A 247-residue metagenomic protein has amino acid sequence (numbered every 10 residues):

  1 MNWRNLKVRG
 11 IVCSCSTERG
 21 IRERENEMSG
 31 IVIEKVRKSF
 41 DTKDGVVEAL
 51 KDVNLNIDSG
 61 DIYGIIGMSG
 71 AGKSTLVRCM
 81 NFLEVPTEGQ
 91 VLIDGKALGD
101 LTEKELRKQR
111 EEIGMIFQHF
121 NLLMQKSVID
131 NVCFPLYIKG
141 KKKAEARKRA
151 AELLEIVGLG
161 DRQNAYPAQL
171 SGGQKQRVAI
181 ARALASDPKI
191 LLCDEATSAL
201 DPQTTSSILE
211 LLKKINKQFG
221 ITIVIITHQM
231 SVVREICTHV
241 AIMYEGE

Functional and structural regions predicted by a protein language model:
W3-S39: ABC-family P-loop ATPase nucleotide-binding domain
G30-I31, R37-V53, I57-F219, I223-V232 (+2 more regions): ABC family nucleotide-binding domain
